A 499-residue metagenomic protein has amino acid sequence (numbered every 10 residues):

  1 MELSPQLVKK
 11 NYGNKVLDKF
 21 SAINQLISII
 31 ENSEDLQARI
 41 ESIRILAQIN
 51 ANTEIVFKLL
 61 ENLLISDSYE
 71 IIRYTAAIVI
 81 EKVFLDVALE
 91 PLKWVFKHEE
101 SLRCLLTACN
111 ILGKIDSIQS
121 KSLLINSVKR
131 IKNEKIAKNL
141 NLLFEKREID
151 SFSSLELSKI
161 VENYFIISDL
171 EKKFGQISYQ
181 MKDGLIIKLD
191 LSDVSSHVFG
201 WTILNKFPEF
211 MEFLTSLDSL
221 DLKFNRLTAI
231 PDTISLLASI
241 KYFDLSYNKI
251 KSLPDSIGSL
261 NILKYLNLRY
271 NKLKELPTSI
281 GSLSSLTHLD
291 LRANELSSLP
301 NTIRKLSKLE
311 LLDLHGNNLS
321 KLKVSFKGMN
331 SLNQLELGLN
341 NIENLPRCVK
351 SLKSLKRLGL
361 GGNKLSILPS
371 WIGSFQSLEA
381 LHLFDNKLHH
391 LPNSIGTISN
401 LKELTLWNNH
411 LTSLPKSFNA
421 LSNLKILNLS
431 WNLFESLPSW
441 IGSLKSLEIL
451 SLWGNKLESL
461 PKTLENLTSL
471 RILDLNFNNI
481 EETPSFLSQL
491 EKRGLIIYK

Functional and structural regions predicted by a protein language model:
E2-L17, Q37-N52, N62, I71-L85 (+3 more regions): Structural detector for internal amphipathic alpha-helices that build alpha-solenoid repeat scaffolds
L17-I30, A51-L64, L85-K97, S117-K129 (+1 more regions): Amphipathic alpha-helical scaffolding segments comprising HEAT/armadillo-like alpha-solenoid repeats
K19-F20, N24-I27, A38, I43 (+1 more regions): Terminal domain-start segments
Q25, I29, I45, L59 (+6 more regions): Charge-rich, solvent-exposed alpha-helical interaction surfaces
E34-D35, S68-Y69, E100-S101, K132-N133: Short inter-helical turns and helix N-cap capping residues of alpha-solenoid HEAT/ARM repeat scaffolds
Y69-S120, L237, K241-S252, S256-Y270 (+4 more regions): A generic tandem-repeat structural signature
R130-K223, T228-D232, K241-D244, K251-D255 (+16 more regions): The feature captures the LRR N-terminal capping module
